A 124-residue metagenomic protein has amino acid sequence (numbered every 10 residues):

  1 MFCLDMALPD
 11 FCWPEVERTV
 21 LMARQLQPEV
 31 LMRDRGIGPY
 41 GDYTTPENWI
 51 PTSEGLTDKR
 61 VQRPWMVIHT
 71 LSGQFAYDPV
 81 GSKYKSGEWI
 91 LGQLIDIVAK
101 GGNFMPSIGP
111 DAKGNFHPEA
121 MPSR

Functional and structural regions predicted by a protein language model:
M1-R124: Mature catalytic domains of secreted/periplasmic carbohydrate-active enzymes
